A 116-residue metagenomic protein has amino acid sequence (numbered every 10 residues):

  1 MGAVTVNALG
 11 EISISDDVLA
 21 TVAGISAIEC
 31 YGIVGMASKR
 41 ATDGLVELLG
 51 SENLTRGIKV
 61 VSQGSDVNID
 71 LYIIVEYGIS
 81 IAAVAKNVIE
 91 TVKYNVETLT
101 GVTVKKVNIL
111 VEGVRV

Functional and structural regions predicted by a protein language model:
M1-V75, I81, K86, T98 (+1 more regions): Contiguous, often N-terminal, cationic amphipathic patches that form binding interfaces
K93: Glycine-rich active-site/cofactor-binding loop and its immediate structural neighborhood
